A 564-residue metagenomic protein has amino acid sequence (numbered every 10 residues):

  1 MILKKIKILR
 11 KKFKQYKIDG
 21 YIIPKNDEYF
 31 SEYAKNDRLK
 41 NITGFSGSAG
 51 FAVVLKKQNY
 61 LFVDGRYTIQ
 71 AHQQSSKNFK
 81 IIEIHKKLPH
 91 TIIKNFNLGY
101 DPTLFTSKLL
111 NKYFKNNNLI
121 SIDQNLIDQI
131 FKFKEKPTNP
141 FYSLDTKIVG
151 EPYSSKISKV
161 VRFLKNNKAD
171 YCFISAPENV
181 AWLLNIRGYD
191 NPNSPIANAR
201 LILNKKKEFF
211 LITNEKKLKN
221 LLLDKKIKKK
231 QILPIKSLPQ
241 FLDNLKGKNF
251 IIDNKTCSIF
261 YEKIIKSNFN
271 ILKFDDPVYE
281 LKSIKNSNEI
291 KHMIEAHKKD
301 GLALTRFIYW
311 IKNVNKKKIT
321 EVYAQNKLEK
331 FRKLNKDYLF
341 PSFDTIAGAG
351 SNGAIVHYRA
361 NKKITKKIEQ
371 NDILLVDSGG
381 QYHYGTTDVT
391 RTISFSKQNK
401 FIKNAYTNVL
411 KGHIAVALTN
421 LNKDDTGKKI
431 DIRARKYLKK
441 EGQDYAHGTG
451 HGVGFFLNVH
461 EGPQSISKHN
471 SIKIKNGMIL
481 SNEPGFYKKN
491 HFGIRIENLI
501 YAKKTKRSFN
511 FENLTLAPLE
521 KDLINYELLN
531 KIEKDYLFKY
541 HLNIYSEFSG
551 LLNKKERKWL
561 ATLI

Functional and structural regions predicted by a protein language model:
M1-I564: Active-site neighborhoods and metal-handling regions in enzymes and metal-associated proteins
